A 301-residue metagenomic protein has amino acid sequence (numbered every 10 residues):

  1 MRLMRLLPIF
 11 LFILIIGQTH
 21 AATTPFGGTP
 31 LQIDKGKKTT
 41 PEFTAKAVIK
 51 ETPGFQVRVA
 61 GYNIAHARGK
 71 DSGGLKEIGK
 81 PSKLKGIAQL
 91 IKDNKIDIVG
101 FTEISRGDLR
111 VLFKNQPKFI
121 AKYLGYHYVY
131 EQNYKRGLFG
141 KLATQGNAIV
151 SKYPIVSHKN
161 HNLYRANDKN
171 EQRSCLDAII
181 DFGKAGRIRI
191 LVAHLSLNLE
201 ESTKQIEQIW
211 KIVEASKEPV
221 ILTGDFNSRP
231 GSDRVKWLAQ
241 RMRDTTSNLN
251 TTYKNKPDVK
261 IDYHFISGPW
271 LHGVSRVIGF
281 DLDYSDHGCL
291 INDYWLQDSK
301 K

Functional and structural regions predicted by a protein language model:
R2-R5, G17-Y123, K135-L138, E207 (+2 more regions): N-terminal, active-site-proximal structural segment of metallo-dependent hydrolase catalytic domains
A22-I49, I179-I180, L199, T203 (+2 more regions): Metal-dependent phosphoester-hydrolase catalytic domains
V48-A60, A143-Q145, S151-S157, N170-V192 (+1 more regions): Beta-strand-turn-beta hairpins that frame and shape the catalytic cleft of phosphate-ester-processing enzymes
V57-I64, I87-L112, V150, A178 (+6 more regions): Active-site beta-strand/loop signature of hydrolases that rely on acidic residues for catalysis
I64-A67, I104-D108, Y134-L138, I155-V156 (+4 more regions): Solvent-exposed loop/turn segments at secondary-structure junctions within structured extracellular/periplasmic domains
K92-I96, A121-G125, V129, I155 (+3 more regions): Sec-exported extracytoplasmic/periplasmic mature domains
Y126-Y164: Catalytic-core segment of enzymes that process non-peptidic bonds
F139-L142, N167-N170, N198-E201, L282-D286: Solvent-exposed loop/turn segments connecting transmembrane beta-strands in outer-membrane beta-barrel proteins
